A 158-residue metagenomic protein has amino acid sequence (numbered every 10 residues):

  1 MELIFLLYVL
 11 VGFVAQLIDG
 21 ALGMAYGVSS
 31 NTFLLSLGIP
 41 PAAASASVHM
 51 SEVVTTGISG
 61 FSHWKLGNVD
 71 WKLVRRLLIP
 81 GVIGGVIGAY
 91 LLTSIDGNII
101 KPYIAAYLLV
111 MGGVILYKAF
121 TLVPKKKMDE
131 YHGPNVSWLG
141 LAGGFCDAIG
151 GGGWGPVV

Functional and structural regions predicted by a protein language model:
M1-F5, H49-S62, L109, P156: Hydrophobic, membrane-facing alpha-helical anchors
M1-L6, L35-A43, S47, Y90-K101: Helix-coil boundary and interhelical linker segments in multi-pass alpha-helical membrane proteins
M1-P40, K125-V158: Selected transmembrane alpha-helices and immediately adjacent juxtamembrane segments of polytopic inner-membrane
L10, V14, M50-G57, R75 (+5 more regions): Hydrophobic residues within alpha-helical transmembrane segments of multi-pass solute transporters/permease subunits
A46-I99: Selective hydrophobic functional segments
I58-N68, A105-Y131: Transmembrane helix exit motif
W71-P80, Y103-I104, M128-V136: Cytoplasmic-side transmembrane-helix entry/capping segments in multi-pass membrane proteins
G81-A89, G97-F120: Selective transmembrane alpha-helices of multi-pass membrane proteins
